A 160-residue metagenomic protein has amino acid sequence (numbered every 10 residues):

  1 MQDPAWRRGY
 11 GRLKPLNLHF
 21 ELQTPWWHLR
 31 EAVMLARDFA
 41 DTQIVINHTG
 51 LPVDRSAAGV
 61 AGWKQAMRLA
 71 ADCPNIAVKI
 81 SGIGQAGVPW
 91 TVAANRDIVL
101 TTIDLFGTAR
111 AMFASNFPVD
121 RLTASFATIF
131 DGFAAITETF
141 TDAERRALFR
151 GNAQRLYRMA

Functional and structural regions predicted by a protein language model:
M1-M112: Catalytic pocket-lining loop regions of alpha/beta-barrel enzymes, especially the amidohydrolase/enolase/GH5 lineages
Q85, D120-R121: Short, active-site-adjacent cap segments at secondary-structure transitions
L100-T101, L105-M112, R121-A160: Mid-to-C-terminal alpha-helical segments outside catalytic/metal-binding sites
N116: Active-site glycine-centered loops adjacent to acidic/histidine catalytic or metal-binding residues that shape
